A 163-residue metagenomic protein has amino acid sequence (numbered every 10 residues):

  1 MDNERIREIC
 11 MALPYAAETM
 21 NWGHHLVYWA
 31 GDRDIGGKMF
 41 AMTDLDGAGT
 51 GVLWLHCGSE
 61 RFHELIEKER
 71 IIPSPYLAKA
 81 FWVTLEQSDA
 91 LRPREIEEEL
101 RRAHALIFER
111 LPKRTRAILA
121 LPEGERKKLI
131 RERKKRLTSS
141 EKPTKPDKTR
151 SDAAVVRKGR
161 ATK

Functional and structural regions predicted by a protein language model:
M1-K163: Charge-dense, helix-prone N-terminal extensions
